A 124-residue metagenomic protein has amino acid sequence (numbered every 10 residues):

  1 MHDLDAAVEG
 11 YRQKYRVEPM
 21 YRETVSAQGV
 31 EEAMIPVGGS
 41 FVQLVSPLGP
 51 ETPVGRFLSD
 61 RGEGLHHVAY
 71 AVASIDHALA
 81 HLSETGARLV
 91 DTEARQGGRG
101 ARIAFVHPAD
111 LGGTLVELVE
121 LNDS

Functional and structural regions predicted by a protein language model:
M1, V8-Y11, I35, V42-V45 (+4 more regions): Short, structured motif recognition centered on aromatic/hydrophobic residues
M1-D5, Y15-E18: The feature marks the first
M1-H2, A33-P36, G55-H81: Vicinal oxygen chelate
R12-G29, L48-H66, H81, T85-I103: A cross-kingdom feature marking solvent-exposed beta-strand/loop segments within repeated, beta-rich binding/scaffold
A33-I35, Q43, Y70, L79-S124: Vicinal oxygen chelate
G39-V42, G49-E51, I75: Short, charged/polar surface micro-motifs in flexible loops or helix N-caps
